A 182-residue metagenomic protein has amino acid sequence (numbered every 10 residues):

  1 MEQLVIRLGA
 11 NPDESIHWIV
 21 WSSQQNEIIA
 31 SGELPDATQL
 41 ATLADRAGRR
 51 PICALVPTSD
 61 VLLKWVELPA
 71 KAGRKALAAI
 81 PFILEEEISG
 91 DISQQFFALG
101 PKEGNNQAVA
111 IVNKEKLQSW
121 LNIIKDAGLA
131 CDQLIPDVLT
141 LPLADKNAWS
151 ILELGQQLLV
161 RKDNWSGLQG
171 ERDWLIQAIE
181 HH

Functional and structural regions predicted by a protein language model:
M1-H182: Hydrophobic/aromatic-enriched cytosolic interaction surfaces used to assemble or bind macromolecules
